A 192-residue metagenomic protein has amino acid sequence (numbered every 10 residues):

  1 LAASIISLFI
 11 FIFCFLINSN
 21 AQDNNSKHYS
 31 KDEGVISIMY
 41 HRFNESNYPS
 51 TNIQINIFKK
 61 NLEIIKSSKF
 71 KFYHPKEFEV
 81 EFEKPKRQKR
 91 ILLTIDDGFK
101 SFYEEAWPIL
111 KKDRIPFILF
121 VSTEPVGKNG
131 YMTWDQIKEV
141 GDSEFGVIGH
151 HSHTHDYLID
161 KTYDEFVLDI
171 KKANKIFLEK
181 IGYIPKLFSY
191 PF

Functional and structural regions predicted by a protein language model:
I5-F15: Bacterial N-terminal signal peptides
L16-I91: N-terminal pre-catalytic segment of deacetylase/amide-hydrolase enzymes
E33, I38-Y48, R87-I91, K100-F192: Metal-dependent polysaccharide deacetylase catalytic core of the NodB/CE4 family, i.e., the active-site-bearing domain
D96-D97: Noncatalytic alpha-helical scaffolds and linker/capping helices
